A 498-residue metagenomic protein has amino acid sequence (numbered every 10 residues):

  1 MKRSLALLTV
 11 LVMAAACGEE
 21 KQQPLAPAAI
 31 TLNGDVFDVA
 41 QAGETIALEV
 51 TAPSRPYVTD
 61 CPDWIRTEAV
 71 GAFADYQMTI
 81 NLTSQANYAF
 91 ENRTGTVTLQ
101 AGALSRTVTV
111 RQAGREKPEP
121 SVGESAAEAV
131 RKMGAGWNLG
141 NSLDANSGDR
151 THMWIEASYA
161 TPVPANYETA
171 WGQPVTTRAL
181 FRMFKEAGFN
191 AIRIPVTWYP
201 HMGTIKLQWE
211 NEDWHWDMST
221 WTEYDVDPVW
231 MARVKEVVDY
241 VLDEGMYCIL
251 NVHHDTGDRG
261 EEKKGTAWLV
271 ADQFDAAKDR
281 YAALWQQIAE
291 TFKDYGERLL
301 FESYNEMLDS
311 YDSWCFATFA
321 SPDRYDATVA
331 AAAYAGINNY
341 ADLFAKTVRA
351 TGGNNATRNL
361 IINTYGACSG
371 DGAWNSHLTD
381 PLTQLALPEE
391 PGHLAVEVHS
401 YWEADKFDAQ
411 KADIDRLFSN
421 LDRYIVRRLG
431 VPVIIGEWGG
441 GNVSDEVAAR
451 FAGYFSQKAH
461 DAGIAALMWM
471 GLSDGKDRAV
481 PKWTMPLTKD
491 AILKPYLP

Functional and structural regions predicted by a protein language model:
L5-A6, L11-V36, T107-S121: Bacterial Sec-dependent N-terminal signal peptides
A28-T59: Solvent-exposed, low-complexity, repeat-rich "mucin-like" stalks and linkers
A52-T79: Surface-exposed binding patches on compact interaction domains or structured appendages
Q85-F90: Short, surface-exposed loop/turn segments at beta-strand-coil junctions that are enriched for proline with nearby
E91-A103: A short beta-strand micro-motif common to beta-rich folds, especially ectodomain repeats
E124, V130-G370, D474-G475, I492: Active-site mouth of glycoside hydrolases
V163-A165, A282-L300, Y304-A465, R478-P495: Extracellular glycoside hydrolase catalytic/binding regions
